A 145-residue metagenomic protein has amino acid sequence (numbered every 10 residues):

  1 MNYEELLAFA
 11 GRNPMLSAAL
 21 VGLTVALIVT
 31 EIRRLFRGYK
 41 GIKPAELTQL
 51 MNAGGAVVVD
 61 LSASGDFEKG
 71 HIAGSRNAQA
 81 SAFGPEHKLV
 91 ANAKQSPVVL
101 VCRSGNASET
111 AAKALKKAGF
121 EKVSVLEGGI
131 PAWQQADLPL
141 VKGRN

Functional and structural regions predicted by a protein language model:
M1-G41, L50-A56, S64-P97, N106-N145: Rhodanese-like catalytic fold shared by cysteine-dependent sulfurtransferases and DSP/PTP-type phosphatases
V59: Active-site flanking residues adjacent to catalytic metal/cofactor-binding acidic residues
C102: Short cysteine clusters
